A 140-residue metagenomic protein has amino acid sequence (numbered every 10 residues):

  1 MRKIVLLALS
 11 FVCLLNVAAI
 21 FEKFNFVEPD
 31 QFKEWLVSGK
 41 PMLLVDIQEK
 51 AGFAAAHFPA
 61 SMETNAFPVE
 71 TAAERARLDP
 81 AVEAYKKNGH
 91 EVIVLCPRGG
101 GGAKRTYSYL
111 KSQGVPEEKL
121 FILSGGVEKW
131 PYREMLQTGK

Functional and structural regions predicted by a protein language model:
R2, N16-D30, S38, K50 (+2 more regions): Rhodanese-like catalytic fold shared by cysteine-dependent sulfurtransferases and DSP/PTP-type phosphatases
V5-L6, V94: Intrinsically disordered, low-complexity segments enriched in glycine/proline and serine/threonine
L7-N16: Bacterial N-terminal signal peptides
L43-D46: Structural scaffold elements adjacent to functional motifs in cytosolic proteins
